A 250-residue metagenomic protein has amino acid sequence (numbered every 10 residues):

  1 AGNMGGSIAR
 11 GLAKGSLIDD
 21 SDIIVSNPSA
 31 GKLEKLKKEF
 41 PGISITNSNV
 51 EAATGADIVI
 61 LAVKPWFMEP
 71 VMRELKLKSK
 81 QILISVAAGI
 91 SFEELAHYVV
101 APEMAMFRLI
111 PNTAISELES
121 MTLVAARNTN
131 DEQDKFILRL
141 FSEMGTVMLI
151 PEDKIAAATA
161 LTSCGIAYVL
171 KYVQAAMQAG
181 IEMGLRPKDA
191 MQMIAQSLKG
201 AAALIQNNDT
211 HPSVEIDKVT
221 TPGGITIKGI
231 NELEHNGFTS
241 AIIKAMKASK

Functional and structural regions predicted by a protein language model:
A1-N47, G55, E119, I181-M183: NAD(P)+-binding Rossmann beta1-loop-alpha1 motif at the extreme N-terminus of oxidoreductases
I8, L12, L33-L36, V71-L75 (+2 more regions): Hydrophobic packing residues within well-ordered alpha-helices of enzyme cores
I23, L33, A52, M68 (+3 more regions): Small-residue helix-packing motif on alpha-helices
I24, A30, F40, N49-V124: Rossmann-like NAD(P)(H) cofactor-binding subdomain of soluble oxidoreductases
S44-E51, M148-I150: Short acidic-hydrophobic, aromatic-tinged amphipathic segments that line or gate anion-handling sites
E94-A105, M121-A158, V169-N207: Internal alpha-helical scaffold of NAD(P)-dependent oxidoreductase catalytic cores
M106-F107, I155-A160, P212-D217: Short pre-catalytic strand/loop immediately N-terminal to key active-site residues, enriched for Gly-Thr
A195-K250: NAD(P)-dependent Rossmann-like dehydrogenase/reductase catalytic/cofactor-binding core
